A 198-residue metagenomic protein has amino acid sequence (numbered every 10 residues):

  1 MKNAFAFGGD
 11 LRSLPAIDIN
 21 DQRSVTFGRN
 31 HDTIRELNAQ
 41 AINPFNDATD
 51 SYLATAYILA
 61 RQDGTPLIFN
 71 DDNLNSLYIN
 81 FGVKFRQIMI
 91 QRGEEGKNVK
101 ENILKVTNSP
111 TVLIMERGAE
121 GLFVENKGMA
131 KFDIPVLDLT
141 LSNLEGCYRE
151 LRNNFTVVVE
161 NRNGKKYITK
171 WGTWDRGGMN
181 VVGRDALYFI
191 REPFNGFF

Functional and structural regions predicted by a protein language model:
M1-F198: Active-site-proximal helices and loops of the catalytic beta/alpha 8
